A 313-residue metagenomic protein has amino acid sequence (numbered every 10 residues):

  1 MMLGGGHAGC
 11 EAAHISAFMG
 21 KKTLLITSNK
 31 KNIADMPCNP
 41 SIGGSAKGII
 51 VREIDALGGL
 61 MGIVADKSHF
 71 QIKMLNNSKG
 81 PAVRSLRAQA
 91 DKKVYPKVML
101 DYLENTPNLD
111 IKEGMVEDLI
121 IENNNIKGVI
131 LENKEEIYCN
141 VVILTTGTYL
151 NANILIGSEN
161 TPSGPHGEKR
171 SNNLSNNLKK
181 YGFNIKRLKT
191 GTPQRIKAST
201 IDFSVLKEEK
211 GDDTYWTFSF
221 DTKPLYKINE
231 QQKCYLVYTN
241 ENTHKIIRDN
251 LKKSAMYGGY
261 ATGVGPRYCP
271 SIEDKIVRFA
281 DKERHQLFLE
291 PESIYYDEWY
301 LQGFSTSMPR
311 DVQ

Functional and structural regions predicted by a protein language model:
M1-A8: Beta1/beta-strand and adjacent pyrophosphate-binding region of the FAD-binding site in flavoprotein oxidoreductases
L3, L144-T145: Redox-cofactor binding/interface segments in oxidoreductases and associated redox assembly factors
H14-D118, T145-P162, K169-L174, K179-Y226 (+2 more regions): Conserved N-terminal/central alpha/beta ligand/cofactor-binding core
E132-V141: Core beta-strand elements of the Rossmann-like FAD/NAD(P) dinucleotide-binding domain in flavoenzyme oxidoreductases
G191-L206, K210, S271-L287, S293: Terminal amphipathic helices with adjacent charged low-complexity linkers/tails
W216-A261, E283-V312: Conserved FAD/dinucleotide-binding core of flavoprotein oxidoreductases
G259-S271: Amphipathic alpha-helical blocks
